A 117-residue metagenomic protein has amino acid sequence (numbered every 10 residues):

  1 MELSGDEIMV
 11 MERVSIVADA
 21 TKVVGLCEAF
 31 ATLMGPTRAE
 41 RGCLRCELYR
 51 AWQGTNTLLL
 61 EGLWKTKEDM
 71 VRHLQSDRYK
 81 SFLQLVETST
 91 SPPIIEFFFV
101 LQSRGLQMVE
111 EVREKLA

Functional and structural regions predicted by a protein language model:
M1-I8, L48-G54, Q84-A117: Glycine-rich beta-strand-turn "strand-cap" elements at beta-sheet edges
I8-V10, V24-G25, R41-C43: Short, flexible segments with low predicted structural confidence
V10-I16, E47-L74, K115: Short, well-ordered beta-strand segments in beta-rich or mixed alpha/beta enzyme and ligand-binding folds
V17-L26: Short, surface-exposed ligand-recognition loops at beta-strand->loop->(often short) alpha-helix junctions that present
C27, A31: Conserved GNAT-fold acetyl-CoA-binding loop/helix
T32-L44, L63-F97: An amphipathic, aromatic/His-enriched active-site/gating alpha helix that lines ligand/cofactor pockets
